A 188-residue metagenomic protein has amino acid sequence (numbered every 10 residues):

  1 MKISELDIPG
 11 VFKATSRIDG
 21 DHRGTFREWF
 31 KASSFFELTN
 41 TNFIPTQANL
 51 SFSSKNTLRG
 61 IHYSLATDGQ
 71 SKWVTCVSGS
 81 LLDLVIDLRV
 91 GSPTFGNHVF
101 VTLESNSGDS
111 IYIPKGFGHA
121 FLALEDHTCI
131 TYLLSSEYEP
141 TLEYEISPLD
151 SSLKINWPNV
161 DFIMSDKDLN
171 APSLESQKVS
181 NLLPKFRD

Functional and structural regions predicted by a protein language model:
M1-N106, D126-H127, E137-D188: Non-catalytic, conserved peripheral segments adjacent to functional cores
L103-E125: Conserved metal-binding segment of the jelly-roll/cupin
